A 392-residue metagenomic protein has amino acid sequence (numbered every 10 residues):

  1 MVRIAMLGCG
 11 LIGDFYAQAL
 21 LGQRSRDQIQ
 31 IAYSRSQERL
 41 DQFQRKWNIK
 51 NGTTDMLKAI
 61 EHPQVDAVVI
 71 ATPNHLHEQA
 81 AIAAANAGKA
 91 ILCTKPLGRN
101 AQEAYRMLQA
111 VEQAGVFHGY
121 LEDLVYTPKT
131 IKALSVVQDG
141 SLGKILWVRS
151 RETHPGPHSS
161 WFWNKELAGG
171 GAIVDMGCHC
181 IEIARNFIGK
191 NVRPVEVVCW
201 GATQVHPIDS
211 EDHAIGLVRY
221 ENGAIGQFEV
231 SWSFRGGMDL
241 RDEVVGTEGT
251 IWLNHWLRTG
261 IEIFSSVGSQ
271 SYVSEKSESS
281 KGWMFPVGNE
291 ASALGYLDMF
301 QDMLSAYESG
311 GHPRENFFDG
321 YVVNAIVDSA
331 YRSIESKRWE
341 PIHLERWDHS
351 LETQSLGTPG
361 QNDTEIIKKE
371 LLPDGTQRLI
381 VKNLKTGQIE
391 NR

Functional and structural regions predicted by a protein language model:
M1-W47, R392: N-terminal Rossmann-like dinucleotide-binding module
G13, T53, I70, C93 (+2 more regions): Hydrophobic residues in well-ordered beta-strands that form the structural core
E38, W47-A110: Beta-loop-alpha module in the N-terminal Rossmann-like domain of NAD(P)-dependent dehydrogenases, especially those
F117, L124-I208, K337: Predominantly a Rossmann-like dinucleotide-binding segment in NAD(P)-dependent oxidoreductases
C178, H206, E229-G237: Glycine-rich phosphate/pyrophosphate-binding beta-alpha loops
E196, Q204, A214-I225, S233-R235 (+1 more regions): Glycine-rich, aromatic-lined ligand/substrate-binding cores of catalytic and carbohydrate-binding domains
Y220, E243, E248-E315, E340 (+1 more regions): C-terminal glycine/acidic-rich active-site capping loop/insertion
